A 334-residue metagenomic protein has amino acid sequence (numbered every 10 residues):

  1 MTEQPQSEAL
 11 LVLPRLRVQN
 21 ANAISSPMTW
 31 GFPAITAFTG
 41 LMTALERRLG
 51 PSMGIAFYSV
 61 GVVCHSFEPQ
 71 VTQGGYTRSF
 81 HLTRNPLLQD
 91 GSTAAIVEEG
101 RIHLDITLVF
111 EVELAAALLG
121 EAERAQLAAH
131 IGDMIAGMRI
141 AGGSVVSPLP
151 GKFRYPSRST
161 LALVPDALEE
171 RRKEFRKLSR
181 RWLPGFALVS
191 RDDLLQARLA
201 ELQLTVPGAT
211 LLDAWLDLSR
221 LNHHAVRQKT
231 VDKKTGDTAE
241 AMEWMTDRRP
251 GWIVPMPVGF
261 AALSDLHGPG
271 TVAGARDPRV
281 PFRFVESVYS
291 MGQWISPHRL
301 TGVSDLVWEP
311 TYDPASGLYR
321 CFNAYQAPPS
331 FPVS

Functional and structural regions predicted by a protein language model:
M1-E8, E98-H103: Short glycine/proline-enriched loop/turn "hinge" motifs that connect secondary-structure elements and lie
P5-Y76: N-terminal ordered "arm"
N20-N22, N85, N222, N323: Detector for Asparagine
T39-G40, P86-D90, D166-L168: A short linear-motif detector with a strong N-terminal bias
P69-R101, D105-L108: A broadly used, surface-exposed interaction patch
G100-S334: Internal, well-folded beta-alpha domain core
